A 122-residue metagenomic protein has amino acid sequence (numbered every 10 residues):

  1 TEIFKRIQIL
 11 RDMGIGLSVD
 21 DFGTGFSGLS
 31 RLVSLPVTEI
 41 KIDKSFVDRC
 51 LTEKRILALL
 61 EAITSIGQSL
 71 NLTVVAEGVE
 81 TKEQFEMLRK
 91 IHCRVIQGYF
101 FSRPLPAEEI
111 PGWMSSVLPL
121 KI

Functional and structural regions predicted by a protein language model:
T1, M13-I122: EAL-family c-di-GMP phosphodiesterase catalytic domain
K5-M13: Catalytic-core regions built around general acid/base machinery
